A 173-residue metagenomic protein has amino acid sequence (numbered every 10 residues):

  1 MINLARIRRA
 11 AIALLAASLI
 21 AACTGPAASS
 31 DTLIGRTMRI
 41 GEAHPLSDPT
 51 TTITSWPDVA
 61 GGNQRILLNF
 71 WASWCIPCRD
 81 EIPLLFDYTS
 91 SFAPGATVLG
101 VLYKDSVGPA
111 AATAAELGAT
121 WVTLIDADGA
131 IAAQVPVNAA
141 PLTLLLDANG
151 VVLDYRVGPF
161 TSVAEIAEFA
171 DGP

Functional and structural regions predicted by a protein language model:
M1-S47, V163-P173: N-terminal targeting signals for export/organelle localization
T24, P57, I76-R79: Sequence contexts marking disulfide-bonded cysteines in secreted/extracellular proteins
I40-I66: A short beta-strand-turn-helix
N63-I66, W71-W74, A139: Short pre-active-site segment immediately N-terminal to redox-active cysteine/selenocysteine motifs in thiol-based
Q64, G95-A96, T120-W121: A generic structural signal for alpha->beta connector loops
L67-L68, V98, T143: Hydrophobic beta-strand anchors of alpha/beta hydrolase catalytic cores
I76-L117, A127-Q134: Structural microenvironment flanking redox-active thiols in thiol-disulfide oxidoreductases
T113-A119, A127-G172: Thiol/disulfide oxidoreductase modules built on the thioredoxin-like
